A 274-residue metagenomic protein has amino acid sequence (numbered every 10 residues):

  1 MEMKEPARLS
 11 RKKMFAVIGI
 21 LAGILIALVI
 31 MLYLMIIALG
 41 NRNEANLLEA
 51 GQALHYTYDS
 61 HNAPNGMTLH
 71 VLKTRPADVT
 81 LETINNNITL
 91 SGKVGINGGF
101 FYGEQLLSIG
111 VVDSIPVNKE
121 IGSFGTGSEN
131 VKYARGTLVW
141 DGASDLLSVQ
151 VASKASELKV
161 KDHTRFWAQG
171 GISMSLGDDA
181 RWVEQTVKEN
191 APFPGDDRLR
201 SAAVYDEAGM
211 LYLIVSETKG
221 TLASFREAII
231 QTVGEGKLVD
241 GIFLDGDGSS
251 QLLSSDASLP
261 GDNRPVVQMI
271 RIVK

Functional and structural regions predicted by a protein language model:
E2-A143: Zymogen propeptides
D59-G66, R75-A77, E104, S175 (+4 more regions): Mature, Sec-exported extracytoplasmic domains of Gram-positive
P64-M67, A143-L146, D206-Y212: Beta-strand-turn-beta hairpins that frame and shape the catalytic cleft of phosphate-ester-processing enzymes
V71-T74, V94-I96, L147-S148, M174-S175 (+2 more regions): Short hydrophobic-aromatic micro-motifs
T74-P76, N97-F100, G136, D141-A143 (+5 more regions): Fold-independent oxyanion-binding glycine-rich loops and adjacent beta-strand/coil segments at enzyme active sites
Q105-P194: Active-site-adjacent helix-turn-beta-strand microarchitecture at beta-sheet edges that either contains or buttresses
L106-N130, E189-Y205, L211-L244, S249-K274: Conserved, well-ordered active-site substructure
